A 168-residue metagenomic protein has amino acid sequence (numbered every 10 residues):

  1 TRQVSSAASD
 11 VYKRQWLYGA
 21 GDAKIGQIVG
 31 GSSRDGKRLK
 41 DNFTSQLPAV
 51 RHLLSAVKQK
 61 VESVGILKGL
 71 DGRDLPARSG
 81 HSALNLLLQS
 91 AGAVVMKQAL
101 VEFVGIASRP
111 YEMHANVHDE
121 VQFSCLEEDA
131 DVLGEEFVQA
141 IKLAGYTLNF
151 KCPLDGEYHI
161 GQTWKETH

Functional and structural regions predicted by a protein language model:
T1-A8, Y12: Single conserved hydrophobic/aromatic residue that forms the stacking wall/gate of nucleotide- or nucleobase-binding
V4, G92, L133: Hydrophobic (often cysteine-bearing) scaffold residues that line and stabilize catalytic clefts of nucleotide/cofactor
D10-A23, S63-L75: Core structural elements
Y18-L54: Extended, well-ordered alpha-helical scaffold/bundle regions in very large, multi-domain proteins
G21-G30, R34, V121-F137: Catalytic palm subdomain of template-directed nucleic-acid polymerases, centered on the conserved carboxylate motif
D22-I25, N42, E112-L126, G156: Catalytic palm active-site di-aspartate
S45-L88, S124, E128-H168: C-terminal polymerase-core module
V95-V121: Active-site palm subdomain of RNA-directed nucleic acid polymerases
